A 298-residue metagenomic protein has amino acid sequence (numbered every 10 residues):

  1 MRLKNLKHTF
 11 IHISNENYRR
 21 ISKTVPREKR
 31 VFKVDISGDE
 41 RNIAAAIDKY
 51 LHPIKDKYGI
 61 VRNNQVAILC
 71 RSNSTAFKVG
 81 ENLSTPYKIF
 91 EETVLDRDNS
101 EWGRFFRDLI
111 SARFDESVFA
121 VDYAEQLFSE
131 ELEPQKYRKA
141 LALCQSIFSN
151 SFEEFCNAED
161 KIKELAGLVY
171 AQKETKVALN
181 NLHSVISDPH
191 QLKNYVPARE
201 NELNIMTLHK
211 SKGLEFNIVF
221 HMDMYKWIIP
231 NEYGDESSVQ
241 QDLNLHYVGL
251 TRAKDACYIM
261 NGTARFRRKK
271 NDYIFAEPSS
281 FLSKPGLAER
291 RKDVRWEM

Functional and structural regions predicted by a protein language model:
M1, A76-V79, R97-R104, E215 (+2 more regions): Switch/connector loops and helix/strand junctions flanking conserved nucleotide-binding motifs in nucleotide-processing
M1-T85: Helicase P-loop NTPase motor core
R2, L51, G103-S111, E297-M298: Short, surface-exposed amphipathic charged segments that create phosphate/polyanion-binding patches used for binding
H8-N15, I89, G286-W296: Short secondary-structure junctions
P26-V31, G59-Q172: ATPase/helicase motor core of nucleic-acid motors
S74, N180-Y233, Q241-R265, F281: Conserved helicase core region in the C-terminal RecA-like lobe
G262-M298: Helicase C-terminal subdomain and adjacent C-terminal extension
